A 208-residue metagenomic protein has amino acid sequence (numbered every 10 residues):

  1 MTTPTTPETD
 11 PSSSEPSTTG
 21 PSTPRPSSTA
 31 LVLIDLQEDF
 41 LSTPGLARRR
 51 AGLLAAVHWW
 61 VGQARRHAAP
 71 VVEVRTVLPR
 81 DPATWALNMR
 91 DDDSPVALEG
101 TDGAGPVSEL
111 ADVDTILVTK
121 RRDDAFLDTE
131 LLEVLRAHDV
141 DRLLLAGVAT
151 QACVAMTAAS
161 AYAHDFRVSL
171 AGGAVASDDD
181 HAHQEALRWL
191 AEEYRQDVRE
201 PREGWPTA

Functional and structural regions predicted by a protein language model:
T2-A30, W59-H67, D92-A208: Active-site-adjacent betaalpha module
A30-Q37: Acidic-leg catalytic submotif of subtilisin-like serine proteases
L36, R75-T76, G172: A cross-domain feature marking catalytic cores of carbohydrate-active enzymes and several ubiquitous metabolic/repair
Q37-T43: Short acidic, Gly/Ser-rich segments with clustered Asp/Glu that frequently serve as metal-coordination loops in enzyme
F40, R80, S177: Flexible, glycine-rich phosphate/dinucleotide-binding loops and adjacent beta-alpha linkers at cofactor/substrate
P44-A51, R90-V96: Short glycine-enriched, charge-decorated loop/helix-capping segments at active-site entrances that position
L46-T76: A short alpha/beta connector and helix-capping loop motif
P70-V71, T76-D93: Early exported N-terminus immediately downstream of N-terminal targeting peptides
